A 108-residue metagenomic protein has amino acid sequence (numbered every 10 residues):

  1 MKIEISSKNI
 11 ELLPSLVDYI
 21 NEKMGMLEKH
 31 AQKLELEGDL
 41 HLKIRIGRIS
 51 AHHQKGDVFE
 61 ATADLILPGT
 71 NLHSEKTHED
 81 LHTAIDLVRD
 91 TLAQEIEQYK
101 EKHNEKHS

Functional and structural regions predicted by a protein language model:
M1-S108: N-terminal, polar/charged subdomain of small-to-medium soluble alpha/beta proteins
